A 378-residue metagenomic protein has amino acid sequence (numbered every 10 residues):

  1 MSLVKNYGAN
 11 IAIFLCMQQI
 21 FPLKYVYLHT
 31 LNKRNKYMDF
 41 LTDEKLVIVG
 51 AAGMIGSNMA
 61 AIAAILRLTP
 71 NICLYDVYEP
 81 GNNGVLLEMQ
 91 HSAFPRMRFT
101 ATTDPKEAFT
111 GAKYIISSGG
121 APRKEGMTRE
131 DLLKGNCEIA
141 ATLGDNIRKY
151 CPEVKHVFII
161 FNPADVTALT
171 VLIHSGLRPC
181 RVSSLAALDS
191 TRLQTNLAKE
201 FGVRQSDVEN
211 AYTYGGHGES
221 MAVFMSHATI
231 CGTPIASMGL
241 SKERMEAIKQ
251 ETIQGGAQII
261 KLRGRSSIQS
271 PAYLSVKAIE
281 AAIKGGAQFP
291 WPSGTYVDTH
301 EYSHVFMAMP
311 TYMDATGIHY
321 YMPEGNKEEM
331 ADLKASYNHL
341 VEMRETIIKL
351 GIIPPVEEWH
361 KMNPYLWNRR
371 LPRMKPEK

Functional and structural regions predicted by a protein language model:
F14-Y37: Short, Lys/Arg-enriched N-terminal segments with co-localized hydrophobic residues within the first ~10-30 amino acids
D43, N71-A112, E345-I348, I352: Conserved N-terminal Rossmann-fold NAD(P) cofactor-binding segment
I48-V49, L74: Hydrophobic Val/Ile/Leu positions in short beta-strands of Rossmann-like dinucleotide-binding domains
A52: Conserved glycine-rich cofactor-binding loop
G56-S57: N-terminal Rossmann-fold NAD(P) dinucleotide-binding loop
S92-V154: Rossmann-like NAD(P)-binding element
T128-N196: Rossmann-like NAD(P)(H) cofactor-binding subdomain of soluble oxidoreductases
S175-C180, S190-K378: C-terminal substrate-binding/catalytic lobe of Rossmann-fold NAD(P)-dependent dehydrogenases
